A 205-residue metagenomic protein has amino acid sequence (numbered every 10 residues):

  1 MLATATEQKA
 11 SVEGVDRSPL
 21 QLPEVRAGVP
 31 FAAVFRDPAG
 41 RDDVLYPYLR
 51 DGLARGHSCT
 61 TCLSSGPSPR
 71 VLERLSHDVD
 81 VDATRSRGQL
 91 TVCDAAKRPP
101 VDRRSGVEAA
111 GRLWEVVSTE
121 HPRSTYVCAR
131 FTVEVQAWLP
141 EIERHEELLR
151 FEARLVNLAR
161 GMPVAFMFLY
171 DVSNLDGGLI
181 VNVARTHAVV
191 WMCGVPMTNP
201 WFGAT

Functional and structural regions predicted by a protein language model:
M1-T205: Non-catalytic regulatory/interaction regions at protein termini and inter-domain linkers
